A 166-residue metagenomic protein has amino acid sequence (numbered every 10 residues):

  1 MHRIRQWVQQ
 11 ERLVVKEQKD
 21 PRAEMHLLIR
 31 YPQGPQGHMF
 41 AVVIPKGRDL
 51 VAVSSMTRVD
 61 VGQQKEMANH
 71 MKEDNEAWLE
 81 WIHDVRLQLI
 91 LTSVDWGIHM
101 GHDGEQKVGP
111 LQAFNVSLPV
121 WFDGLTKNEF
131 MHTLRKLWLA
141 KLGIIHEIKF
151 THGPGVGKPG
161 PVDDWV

Functional and structural regions predicted by a protein language model:
M1-M56: Charge-rich, low-complexity N-terminal segments
Q33-F40, R58-E66, D123-L125: Short, surface-exposed beta-strand/loop "edge" segments at domain boundaries and coil↔beta transitions
D49-S54, V108-F122: Glycine-rich, often proline-containing surface loops adjacent to acidic residues and nearby aromatics that form
R58-A113: Short, internal acidic amphipathic alpha-helical interface segments that mediate docking to partner proteins
V120-T133: A short acidic/glycine-rich loop-to-helix N-cap element
L139: Long, contiguous binding/interaction regions
I148-V166: Short, highly charged C-terminal tails/helix-capping segments
